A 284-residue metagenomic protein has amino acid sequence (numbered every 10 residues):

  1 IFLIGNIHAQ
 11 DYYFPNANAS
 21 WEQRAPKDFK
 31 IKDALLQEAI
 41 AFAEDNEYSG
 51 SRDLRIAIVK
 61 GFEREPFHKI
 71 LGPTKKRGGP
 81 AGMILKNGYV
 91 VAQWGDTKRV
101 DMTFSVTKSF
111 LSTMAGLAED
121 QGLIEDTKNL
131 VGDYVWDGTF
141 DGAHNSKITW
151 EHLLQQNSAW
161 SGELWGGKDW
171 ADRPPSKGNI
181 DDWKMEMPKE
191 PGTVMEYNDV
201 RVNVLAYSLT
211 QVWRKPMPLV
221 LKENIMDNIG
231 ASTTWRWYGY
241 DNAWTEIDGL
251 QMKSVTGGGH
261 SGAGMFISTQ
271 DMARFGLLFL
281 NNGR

Functional and structural regions predicted by a protein language model:
I7-D96, Q121-I124: N-terminal leader/targeting segments and the immediately adjacent pre-domain N-terminus
W21-I31, T193-M195, L219, G239-R284: Penicillin-binding protein/beta-lactamase superfamily catalytic region
W21-R24, E44, S51-P73, M102-T103 (+2 more regions): Active-site-proximal loop and beta-strand segments within enzyme catalytic domains
F29-E38, N46-G50, K60-F62, P216-T234 (+2 more regions): Conserved active-site loop region of the serine DD-peptidase/beta-lactamase
K32, I84-V91, F104-I124, L153 (+3 more regions): Alpha-helical scaffold elements that line and support the substrate/ligand-binding pocket of soluble hydrolases
V90-G95, E163-D241, A263: Catalytic-site signature segments of enzymes, centered on catalytic residues
Q121-W160, W213-G262: Active-site helix/loop module of the DD-peptidase/beta-lactamase fold, centered on the serine-lysine SxxK catalytic
